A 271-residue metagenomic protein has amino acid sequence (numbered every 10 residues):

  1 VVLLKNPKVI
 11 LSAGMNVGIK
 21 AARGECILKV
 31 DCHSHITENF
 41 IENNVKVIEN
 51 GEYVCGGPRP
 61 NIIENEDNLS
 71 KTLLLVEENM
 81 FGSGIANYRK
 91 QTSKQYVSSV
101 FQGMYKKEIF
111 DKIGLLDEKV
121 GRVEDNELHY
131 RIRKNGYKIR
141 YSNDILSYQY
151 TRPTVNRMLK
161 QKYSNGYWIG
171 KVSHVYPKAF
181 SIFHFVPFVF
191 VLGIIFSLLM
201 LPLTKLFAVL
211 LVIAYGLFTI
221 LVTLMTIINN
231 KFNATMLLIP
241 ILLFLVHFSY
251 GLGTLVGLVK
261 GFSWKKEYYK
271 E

Functional and structural regions predicted by a protein language model:
N6-A22, N43, V100: Glycine-rich, basic loop-to-helix element that forms the pyrophosphate-binding segment of sugar-nucleotide handling
R23-G24, Q102-I113: Conserved nucleotide-sugar donor-binding and metal-coordinating catalytic region shared by glycosyltransferases
I27: Short aromatic/hydrophobic "clamp" motif used to bind/position activated sugar donors
D31-H35: The conserved acidic donor/metal-binding loop of glycosyltransferases
N39-K71, L146: Conserved donor NDP-sugar-binding/catalytic core segment of glycosyltransferases
G57-I63, L73-Y96, V100-Q102, D111 (+1 more regions): Short, flexible, basic/aromatic active-site loop/helix in glycosyltransferases
I63, D111, D117-F180: Catalytic donor/gating beta->alpha subdomain of glycosyltransferases that bind UDP-sugars
Y148-V246, L252-V256, K260, Y268-E271: Active-site-adjacent helix/loop segment of glycosyltransferases that harbors family-specific signature motifs
